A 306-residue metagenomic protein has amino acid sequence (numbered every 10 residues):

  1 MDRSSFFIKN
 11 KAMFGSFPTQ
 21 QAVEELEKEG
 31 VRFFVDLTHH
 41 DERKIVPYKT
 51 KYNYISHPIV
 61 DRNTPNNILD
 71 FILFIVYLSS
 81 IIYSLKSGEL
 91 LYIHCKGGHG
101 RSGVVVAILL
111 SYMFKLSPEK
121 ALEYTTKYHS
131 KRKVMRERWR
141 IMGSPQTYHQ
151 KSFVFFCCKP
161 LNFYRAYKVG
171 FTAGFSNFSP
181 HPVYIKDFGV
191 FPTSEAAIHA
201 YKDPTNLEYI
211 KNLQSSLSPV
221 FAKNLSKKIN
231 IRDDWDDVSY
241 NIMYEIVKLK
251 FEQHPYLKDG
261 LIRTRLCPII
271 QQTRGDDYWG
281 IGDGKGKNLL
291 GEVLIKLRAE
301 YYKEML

Functional and structural regions predicted by a protein language model:
D2-L91, M113-S144: Cysteine-based protein phosphatase catalytic domain of the PTP/DSP
F14-F17, L37, K96, R165 (+2 more regions): Short His-Asn-centered micro-motif
R43-V46, R101-V104, I270, Y278-G280: Short catalytic/ligand-binding loop motif for oxyanion handling, primarily in non-cytosolic enzymes, centered on
N63-P65, K96, E245-K248: Short, glycine/charged-rich beta-strand-loop motifs at protein surfaces that mediate ligand recognition and catalysis
G88-A107: A phosphate-binding catalytic loop at a beta-strand-loop-alpha-helix junction that coordinates phosphoryl groups
I108-L116, E300: Active-site catalytic microenvironments for nucleophilic, acid-base chemistry
P145-C157: C-terminal accessory module of base-excision DNA glycosylases/AP lyases that mediates lesion recognition and DNA
F155-L306: Charged, low-complexity intrinsically disordered segments
